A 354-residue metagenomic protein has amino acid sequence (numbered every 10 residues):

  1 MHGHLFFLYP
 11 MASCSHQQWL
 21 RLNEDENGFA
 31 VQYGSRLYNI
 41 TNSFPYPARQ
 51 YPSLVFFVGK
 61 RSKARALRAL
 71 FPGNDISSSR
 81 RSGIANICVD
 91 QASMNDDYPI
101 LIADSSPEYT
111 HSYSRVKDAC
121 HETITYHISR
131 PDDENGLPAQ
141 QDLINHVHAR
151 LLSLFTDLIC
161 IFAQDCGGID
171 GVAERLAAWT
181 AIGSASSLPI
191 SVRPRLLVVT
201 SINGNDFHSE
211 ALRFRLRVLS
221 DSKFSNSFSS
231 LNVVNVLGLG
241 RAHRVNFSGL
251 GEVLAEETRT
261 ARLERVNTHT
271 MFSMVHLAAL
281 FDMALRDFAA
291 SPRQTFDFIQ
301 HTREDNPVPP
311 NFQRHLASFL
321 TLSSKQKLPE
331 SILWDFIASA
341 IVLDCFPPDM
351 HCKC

Functional and structural regions predicted by a protein language model:
H2-C354: Conserved GTPase G-domain substructure that encodes guanine base recognition and part of the catalytic core, centered
